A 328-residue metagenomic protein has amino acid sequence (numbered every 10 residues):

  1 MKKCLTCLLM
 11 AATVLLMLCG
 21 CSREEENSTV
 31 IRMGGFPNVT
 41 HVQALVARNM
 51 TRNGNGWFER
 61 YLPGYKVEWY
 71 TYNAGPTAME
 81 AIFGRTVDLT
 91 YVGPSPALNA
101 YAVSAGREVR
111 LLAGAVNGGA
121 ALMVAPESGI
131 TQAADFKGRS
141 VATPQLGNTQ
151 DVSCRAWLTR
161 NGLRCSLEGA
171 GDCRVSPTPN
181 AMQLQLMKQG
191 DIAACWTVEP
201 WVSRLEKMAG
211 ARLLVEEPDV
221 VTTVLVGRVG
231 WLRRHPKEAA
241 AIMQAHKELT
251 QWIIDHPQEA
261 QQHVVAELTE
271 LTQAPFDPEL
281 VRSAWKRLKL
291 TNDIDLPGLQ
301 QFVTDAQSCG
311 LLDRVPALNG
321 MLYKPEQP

Functional and structural regions predicted by a protein language model:
M1-L8: Bacterial N-terminal signal peptides that target proteins for export
M17-G20: C-terminal motif of bacterial Sec signal peptides marking the signal peptidase cleavage site
E26-S176, A193-E199, E216-D219: Short, glycine-/small- and polar/acidic-enriched structural segments that line small-molecule recognition paths
H41-L45, M79, F83, P94-A97 (+11 more regions): Extracytoplasmic/secreted envelope proteins and their assembly/folding machinery, especially bacterial periplasmic
G64-V67, C165-D172, T269-S283, D313-N319: Short, surface-exposed acidic
S104, E168-S176, N180-L268: Pocket-lining segment of extracytoplasmic ligand-binding domains
R233-D313: Secondary-structure end/capping motifs
T304-P328: Conserved C-terminal helix/tail region of periplasmic/extracytoplasmic solute-binding proteins
